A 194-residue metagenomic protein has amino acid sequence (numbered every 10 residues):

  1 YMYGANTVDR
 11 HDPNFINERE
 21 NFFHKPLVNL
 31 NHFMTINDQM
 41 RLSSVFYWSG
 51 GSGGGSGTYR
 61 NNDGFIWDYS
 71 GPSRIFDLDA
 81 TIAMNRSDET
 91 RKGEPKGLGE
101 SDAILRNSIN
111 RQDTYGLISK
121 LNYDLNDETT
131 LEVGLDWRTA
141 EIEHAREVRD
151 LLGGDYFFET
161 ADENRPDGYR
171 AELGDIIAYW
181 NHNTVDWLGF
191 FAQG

Functional and structural regions predicted by a protein language model:
Y1-N21, S52-N62: Periplasmic-side early beta-strands and strand-to-turn transitions of outer-membrane beta-barrels
F23-G55, Y59-G194: Face-selective signature of the C-terminal outer-membrane beta-barrel domain
